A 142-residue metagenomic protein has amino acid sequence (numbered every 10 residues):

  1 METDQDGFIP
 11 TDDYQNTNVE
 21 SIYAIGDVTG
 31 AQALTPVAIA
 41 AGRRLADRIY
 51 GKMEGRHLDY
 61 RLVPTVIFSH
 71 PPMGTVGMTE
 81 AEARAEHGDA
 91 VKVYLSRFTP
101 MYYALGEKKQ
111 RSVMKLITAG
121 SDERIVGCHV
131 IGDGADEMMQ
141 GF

Functional and structural regions predicted by a protein language model:
M1-E54: FAD-site-proximal beta/loop scaffold in flavoenzymes
E2-D4, K52-L62, D89-Y94: A short alpha-helix-loop-beta-strand transition element characteristic of N-terminal alpha/beta dinucleotide-binding
N16-T17, D59-Y60, K108-K109: Solvent-exposed alpha-helices and their adjacent loops that cap or buttress functional pockets in soluble metabolic
G30, R48-G77: Active-site-proximal substrate-binding core of FAD-dependent oxidoreductases
V37-A41, D59, G134: Short acidic-hydrophobic sequence patches enriched in Asp/Glu that either
V63, F68-F142: Flexible, glycine-rich terminal cap/loop adjacent to redox cofactors in electron-transfer oxidoreductases
